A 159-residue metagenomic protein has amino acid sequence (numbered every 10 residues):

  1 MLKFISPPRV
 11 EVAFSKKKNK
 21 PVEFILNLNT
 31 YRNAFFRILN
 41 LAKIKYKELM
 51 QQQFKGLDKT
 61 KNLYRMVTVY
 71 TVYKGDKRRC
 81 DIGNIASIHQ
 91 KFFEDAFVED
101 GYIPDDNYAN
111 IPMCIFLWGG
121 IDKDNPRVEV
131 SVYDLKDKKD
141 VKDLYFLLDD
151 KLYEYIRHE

Functional and structural regions predicted by a protein language model:
M1-E159: Catalytic phosphate/metal-binding cores of nucleic-acid and nucleotide-processing enzymes, i.e., regions that mediate
